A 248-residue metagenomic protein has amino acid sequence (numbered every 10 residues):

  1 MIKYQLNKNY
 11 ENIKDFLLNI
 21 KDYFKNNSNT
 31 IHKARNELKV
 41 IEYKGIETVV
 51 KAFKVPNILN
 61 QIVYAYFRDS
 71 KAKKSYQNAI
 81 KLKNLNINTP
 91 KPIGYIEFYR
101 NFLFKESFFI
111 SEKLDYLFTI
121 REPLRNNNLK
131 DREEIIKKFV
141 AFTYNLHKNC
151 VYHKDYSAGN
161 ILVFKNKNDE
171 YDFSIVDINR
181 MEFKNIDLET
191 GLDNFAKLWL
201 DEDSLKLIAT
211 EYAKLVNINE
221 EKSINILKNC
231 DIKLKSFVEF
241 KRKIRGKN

Functional and structural regions predicted by a protein language model:
M1-S28, K241, R245: Juxta-kinase regulatory segment immediately upstream of eukaryotic protein kinase catalytic domains
L18-F118, K148, G246-K247: Conserved ATP-binding subdomain of kinase catalytic cores across diverse folds
L38-I41, V49, A141-F183: Active-site acidic catalytic loop and adjacent metal/ATP-binding pocket of ATP-dependent phosphoryl transfer enzymes
L59-A65, R121-R125, N185-E189: Short acidic, glycine/proline-rich loop/turn micro-motifs
A72, N78-N88, R121-G159: Conserved kinase catalytic-core helix
G94-Y95, A158, N168, N225: Proline- and acidic/polar-enriched loop/turn elements at helix boundaries
K113-D115, N166-N168, D203: Short loop segments at secondary-structure junctions
E170-K247: C-lobe/activation-segment region of protein kinase-like
